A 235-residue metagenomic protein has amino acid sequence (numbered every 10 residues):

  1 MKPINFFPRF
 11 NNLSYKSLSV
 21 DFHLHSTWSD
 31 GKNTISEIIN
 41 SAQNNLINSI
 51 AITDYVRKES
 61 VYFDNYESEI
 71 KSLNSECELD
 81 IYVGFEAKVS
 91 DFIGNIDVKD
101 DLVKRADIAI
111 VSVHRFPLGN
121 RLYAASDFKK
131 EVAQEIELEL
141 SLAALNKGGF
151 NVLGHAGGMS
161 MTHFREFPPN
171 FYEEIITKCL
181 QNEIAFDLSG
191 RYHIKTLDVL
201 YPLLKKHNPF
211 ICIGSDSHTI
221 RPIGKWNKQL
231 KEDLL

Functional and structural regions predicted by a protein language model:
M1-F22, I35-S36, D101-A106, G148-F150 (+1 more regions): Charged catalytic cores and adjacent phosphate/nucleic-acid-binding surfaces used for phosphate/nucleic-acid chemistry
N11, F63-Q181, L234: Extended substrate/RNA-proximal surfaces in nucleic-acid metabolism proteins
L18-S29, I52-Y55, L153-G158, I213-H218: Histidine-centered catalytic micro-motifs
T27, I38-V61, D80-E86, I108-I110 (+1 more regions): Divalent metal-dependent hydrolysis catalytic cores, especially in the metallo-beta-lactamase
T27-D30, V56-V61, V89-D91, R115-N120 (+3 more regions): Active-site environment of divalent metal-dependent phosphoester hydrolases
S41-N44, A143, K178, L203: Alpha-helical scaffold elements within enzyme catalytic domains, especially in hydrolases
Q43, K71-S75, K205: Class I S-adenosyl-L-methionine
